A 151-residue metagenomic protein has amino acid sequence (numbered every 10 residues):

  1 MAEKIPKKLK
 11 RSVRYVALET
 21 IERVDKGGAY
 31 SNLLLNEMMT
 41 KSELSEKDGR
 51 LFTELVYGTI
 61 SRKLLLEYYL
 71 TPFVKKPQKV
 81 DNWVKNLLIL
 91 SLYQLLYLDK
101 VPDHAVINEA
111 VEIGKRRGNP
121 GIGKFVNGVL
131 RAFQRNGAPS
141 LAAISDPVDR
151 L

Functional and structural regions predicted by a protein language model:
M1-L151: Class I Rossmann-like S-adenosyl-L-methionine
